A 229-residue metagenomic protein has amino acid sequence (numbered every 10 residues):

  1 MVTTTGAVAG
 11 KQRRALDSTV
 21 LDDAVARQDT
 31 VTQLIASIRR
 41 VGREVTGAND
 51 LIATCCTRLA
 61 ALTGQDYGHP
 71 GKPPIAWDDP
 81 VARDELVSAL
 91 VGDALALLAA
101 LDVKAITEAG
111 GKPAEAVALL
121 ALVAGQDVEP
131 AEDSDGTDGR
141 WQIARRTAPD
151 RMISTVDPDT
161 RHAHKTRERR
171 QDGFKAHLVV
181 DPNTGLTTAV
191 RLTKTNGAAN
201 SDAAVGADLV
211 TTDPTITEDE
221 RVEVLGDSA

Functional and structural regions predicted by a protein language model:
M1-V222, S228: Polybasic low-complexity intrinsically disordered regions
